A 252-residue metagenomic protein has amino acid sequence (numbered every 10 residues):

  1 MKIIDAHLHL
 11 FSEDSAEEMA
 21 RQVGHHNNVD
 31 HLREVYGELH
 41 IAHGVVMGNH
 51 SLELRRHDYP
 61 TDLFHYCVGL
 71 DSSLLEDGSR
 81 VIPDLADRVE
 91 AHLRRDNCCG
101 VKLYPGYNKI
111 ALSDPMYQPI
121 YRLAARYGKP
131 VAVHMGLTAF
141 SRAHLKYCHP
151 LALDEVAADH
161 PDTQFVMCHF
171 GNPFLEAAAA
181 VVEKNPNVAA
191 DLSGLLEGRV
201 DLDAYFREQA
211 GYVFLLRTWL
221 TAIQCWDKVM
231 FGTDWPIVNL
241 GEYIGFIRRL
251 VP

Functional and structural regions predicted by a protein language model:
M1-Y59: An N-terminally biased module of ancient metal coordination in phosphate/nucleic-acid-related enzymes
K2-F11, V156-D159, F165, V238: A generic "structured core" feature
I3-L8, H43-V46, F64-V68, C99-L103 (+4 more regions): Hydrophobic faces of well-ordered beta-strands that scaffold small-molecule active sites in alpha/beta enzyme cores
F11-D14, S51-L54, S73-E76, N108 (+4 more regions): Active-site environment of divalent metal-dependent phosphoester hydrolases
A16-H25, L75-P83, F140-Y147, R199-A210: Short, flexible/disordered intra-domain loops and linkers
H26, Q164, P173-P252: H/E-rich (His + Asp/Glu) clusters that bind or coordinate divalent metals
H50-C148: Active-site gating/metal-coordination segments in enzymes
R126-Y127, H160-P161, N185: Helix C-cap/helix->beta junction micro-motif
